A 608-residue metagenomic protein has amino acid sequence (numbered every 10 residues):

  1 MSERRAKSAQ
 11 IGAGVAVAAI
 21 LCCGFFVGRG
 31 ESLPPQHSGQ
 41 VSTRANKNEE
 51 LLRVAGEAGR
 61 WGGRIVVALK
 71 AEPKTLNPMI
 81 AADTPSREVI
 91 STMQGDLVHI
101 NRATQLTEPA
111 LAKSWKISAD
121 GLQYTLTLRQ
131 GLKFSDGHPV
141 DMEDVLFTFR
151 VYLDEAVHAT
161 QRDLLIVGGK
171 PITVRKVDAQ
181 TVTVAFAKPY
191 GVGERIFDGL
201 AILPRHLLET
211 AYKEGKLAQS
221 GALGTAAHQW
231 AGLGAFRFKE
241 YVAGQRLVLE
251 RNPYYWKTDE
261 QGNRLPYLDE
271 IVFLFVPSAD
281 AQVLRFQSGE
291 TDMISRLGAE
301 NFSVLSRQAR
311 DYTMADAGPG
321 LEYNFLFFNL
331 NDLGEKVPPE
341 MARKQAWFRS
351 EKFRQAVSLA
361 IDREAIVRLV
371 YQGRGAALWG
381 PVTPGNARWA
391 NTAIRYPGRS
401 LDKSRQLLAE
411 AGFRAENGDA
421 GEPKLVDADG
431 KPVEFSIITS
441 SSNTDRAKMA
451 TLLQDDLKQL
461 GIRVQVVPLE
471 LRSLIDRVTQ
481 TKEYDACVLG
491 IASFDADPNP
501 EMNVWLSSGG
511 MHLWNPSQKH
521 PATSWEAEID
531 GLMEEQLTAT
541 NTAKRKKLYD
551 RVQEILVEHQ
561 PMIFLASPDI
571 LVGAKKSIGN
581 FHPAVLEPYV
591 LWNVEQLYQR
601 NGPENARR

Functional and structural regions predicted by a protein language model:
S2-E57, A103, R129-R162, I172-K176 (+8 more regions): Extracytoplasmic/periplasmic ligand-capture domains
K47-R53, G62-A119, R150, A231-L233: N-terminal lobe/hinge region of extracytoplasmic solute-binding protein
L51-L52, G56, A71-R87, L111 (+6 more regions): A structural "hinge/loop" feature
V66, E108, Q123-T125, T181-T183 (+1 more regions): General beta-strand recognition
A119-G121, A243-G244: Short, conserved beta-turn/loop elements at beta-strand boundaries and strand-helix junctions
T127, R162-E214, E240-V242: Surface-exposed binding/hinge segments that line and control ligand-binding clefts or catalytic entry sites
T210, L217-G224, G232: Extended, low-hydrophobicity, Ser/Thr/Pro/Gly-biased non-transmembrane segments
L565: Active-site-proximal polar cores
